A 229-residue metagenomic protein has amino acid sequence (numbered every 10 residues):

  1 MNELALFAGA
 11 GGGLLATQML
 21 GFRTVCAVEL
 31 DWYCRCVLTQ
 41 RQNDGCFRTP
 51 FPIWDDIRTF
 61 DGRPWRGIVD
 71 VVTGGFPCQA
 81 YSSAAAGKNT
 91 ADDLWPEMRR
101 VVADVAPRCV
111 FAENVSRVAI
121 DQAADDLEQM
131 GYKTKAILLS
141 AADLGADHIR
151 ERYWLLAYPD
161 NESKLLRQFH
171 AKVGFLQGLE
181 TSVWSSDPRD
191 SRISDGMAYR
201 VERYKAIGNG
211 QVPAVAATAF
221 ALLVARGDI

Functional and structural regions predicted by a protein language model:
M1-I229: Conserved active-site and SAM-binding loop architecture of S-adenosyl-L-methionine-dependent nucleic-acid
